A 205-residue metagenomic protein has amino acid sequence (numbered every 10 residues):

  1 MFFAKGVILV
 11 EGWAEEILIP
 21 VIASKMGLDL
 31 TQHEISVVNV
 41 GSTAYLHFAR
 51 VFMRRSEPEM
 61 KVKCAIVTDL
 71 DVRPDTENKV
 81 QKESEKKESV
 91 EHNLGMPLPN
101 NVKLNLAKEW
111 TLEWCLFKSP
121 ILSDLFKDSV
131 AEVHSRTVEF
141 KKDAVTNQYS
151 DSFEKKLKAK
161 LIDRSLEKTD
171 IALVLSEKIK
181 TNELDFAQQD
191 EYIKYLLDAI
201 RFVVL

Functional and structural regions predicted by a protein language model:
M1-L205: Acidic, divalent-metal-binding catalytic cores of TOPRIM and closely related two-metal-ion phosphodiester/pyrophosphate
